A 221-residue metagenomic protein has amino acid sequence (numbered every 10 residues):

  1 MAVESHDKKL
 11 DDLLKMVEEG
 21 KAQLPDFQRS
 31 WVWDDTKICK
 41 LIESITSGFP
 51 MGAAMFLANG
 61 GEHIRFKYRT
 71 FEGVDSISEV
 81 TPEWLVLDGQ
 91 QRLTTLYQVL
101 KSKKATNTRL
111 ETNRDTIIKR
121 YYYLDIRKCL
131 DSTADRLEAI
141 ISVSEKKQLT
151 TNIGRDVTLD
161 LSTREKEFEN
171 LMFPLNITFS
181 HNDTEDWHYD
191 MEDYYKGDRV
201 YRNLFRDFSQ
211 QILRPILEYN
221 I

Functional and structural regions predicted by a protein language model:
M1-D35, C39-I221: Basic- and aromatic-enriched surface patches that contact anionic nucleotides/nucleic acids
